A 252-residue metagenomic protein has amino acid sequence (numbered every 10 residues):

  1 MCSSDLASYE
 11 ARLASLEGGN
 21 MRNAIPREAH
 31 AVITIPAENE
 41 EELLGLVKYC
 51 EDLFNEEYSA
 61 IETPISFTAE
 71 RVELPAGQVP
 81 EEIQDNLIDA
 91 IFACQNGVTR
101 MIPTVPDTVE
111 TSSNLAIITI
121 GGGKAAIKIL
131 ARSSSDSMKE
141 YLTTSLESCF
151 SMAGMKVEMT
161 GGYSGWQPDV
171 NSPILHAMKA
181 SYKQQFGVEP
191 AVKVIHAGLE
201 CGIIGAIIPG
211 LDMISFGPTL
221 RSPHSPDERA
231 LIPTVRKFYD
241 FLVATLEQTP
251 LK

Functional and structural regions predicted by a protein language model:
M1-S3: Short, small-residue-biased leader/transition segments that mark boundaries at the very start of proteins
D5, Y9-E17, P168-L211: Active-site-adjacent substrate-binding region of metalloamidase/peptidase-like peptide-processing proteins
L6-G19, N23, L53-V72, T99-S112 (+3 more regions): Flexible, glycine/charged-enriched surface loops at secondary-structure junctions
G19-R22, H30-V32, S66-Q78, N114-I118 (+2 more regions): A short beta-alpha structural unit
N39-N55, L87, Y141-F150: Short amphipathic alpha-helices in soluble, non-transmembrane regions that often serve as interface/regulatory elements
E70-R100, Q167-Q184: Short, low-order "capping/linker" segments at domain edges
A90-M152: Long, well-ordered mid-to-C-terminal structural blocks that present hydrophobic/aromatic surfaces
P103, E110-A125, Q185-L246: Zn-dependent metallopeptidase/amidohydrolase metal-coordination segment
